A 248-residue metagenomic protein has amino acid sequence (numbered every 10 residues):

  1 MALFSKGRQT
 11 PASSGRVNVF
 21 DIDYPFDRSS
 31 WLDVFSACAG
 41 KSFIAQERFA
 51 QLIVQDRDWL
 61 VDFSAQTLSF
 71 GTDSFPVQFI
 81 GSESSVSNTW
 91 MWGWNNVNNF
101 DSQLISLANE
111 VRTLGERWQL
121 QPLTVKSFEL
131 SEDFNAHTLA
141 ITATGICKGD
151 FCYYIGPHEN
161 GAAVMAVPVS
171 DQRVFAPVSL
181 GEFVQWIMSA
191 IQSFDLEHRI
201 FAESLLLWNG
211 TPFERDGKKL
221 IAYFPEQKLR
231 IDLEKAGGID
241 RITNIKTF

Functional and structural regions predicted by a protein language model:
M1-N109, T113: N-terminal leader/presequence regions that precede the main folded/catalytic core
P11-F35, K148-V178, T243-K246: Amphipathic alpha-helical "stalk" segments
A45-L52, S131-C147, R199-T211, I221-Y223: Short, solvent-exposed secondary-structure boundary motifs
D58-S64, P157-E159, E214-K218, E234-A236: Short, ordered beta-strand-loop transition motifs
S69-F75, N95-V97, P168-D171, Y223-K228 (+1 more regions): Secondary-structure transition/turn motif
S74-S82, A166-V167, L229-K235: Short amphipathic beta-strand/extended segments with alternating polar/hydrophobic composition
V97-L196: Surface-exposed beta-loop interaction hotspot
V178-F248: Alpha-helical oligomerization segments
